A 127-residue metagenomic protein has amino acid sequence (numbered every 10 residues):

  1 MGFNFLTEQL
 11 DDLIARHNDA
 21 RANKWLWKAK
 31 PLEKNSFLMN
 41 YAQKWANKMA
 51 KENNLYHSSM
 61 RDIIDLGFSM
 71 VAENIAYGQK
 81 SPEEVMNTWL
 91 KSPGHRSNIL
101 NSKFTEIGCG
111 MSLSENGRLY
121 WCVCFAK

Functional and structural regions predicted by a protein language model:
G2-E52: A short alpha-helix/helix-coil micro-patch that ends at or immediately precedes a cysteine
D12-A20, L66, V71-G78, V85 (+1 more regions): Secreted/periplasmic proteins
L32-E33, R61, G110: Short loop/turn and capping residues at structural boundaries
F37-S81, I99: Short, surface-exposed glycine/acidic/tryptophan-bearing loops
Y77-K127: Disulfide-stabilized extracellular recognition modules
